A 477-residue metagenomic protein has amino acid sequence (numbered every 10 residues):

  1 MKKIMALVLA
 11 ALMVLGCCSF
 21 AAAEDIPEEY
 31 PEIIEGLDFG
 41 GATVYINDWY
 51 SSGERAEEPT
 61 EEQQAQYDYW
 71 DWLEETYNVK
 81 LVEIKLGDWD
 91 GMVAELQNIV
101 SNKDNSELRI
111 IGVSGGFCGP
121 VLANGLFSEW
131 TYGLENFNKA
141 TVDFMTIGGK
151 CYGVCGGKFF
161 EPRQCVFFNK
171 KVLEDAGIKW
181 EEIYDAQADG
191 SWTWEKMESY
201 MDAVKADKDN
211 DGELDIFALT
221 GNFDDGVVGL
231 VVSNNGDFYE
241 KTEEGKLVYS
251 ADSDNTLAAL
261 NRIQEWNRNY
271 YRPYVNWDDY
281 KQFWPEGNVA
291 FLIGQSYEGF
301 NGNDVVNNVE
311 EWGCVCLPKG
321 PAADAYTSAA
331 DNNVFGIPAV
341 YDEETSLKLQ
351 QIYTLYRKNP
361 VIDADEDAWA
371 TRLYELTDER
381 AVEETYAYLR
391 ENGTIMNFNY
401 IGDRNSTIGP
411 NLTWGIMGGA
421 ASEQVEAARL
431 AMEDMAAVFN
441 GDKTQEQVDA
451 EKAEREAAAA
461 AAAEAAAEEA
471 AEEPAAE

Functional and structural regions predicted by a protein language model:
A6, C18-F117, E344, D363-D367 (+1 more regions): Conserved N-terminal structural module of periplasmic/extracytoplasmic solute-binding proteins
L9, M13-C17: Hydrophobic core
D25-V44, G87-V93, V113-Q164, E195: Hinge/lid segment of periplasmic solute-binding proteins
Y45-D48, L108-I111, I147-F159, Q164-V166 (+1 more regions): Extracytoplasmic/periplasmic solute-binding protein
Y132-F137, Q187-D189, D237-A258, G320-T327: Short, solvent-exposed loop/beta-turn-alpha elements that line the ligand-binding surface or hinge of extracytoplasmic
E198-D202, F238-N276: Glycine-centered hinge/linker elements that transmit conformational signals in sensory and ligand-binding systems
D304-T371: Extracytoplasmic/periplasmic substrate-recognition and gating elements
A329, Q351-G419, A450-A459: Long, aromatic- and glycine/proline-rich binding clefts that accommodate carbohydrate-like moieties
